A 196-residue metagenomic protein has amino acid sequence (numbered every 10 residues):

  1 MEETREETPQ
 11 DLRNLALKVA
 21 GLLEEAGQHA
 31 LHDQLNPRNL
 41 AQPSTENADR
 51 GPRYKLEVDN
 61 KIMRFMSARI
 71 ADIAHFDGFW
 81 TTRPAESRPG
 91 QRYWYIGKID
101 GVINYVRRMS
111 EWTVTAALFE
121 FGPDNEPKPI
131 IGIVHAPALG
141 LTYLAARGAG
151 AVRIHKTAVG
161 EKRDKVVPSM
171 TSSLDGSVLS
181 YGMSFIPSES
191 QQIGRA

Functional and structural regions predicted by a protein language model:
M1-D100: N-terminal subdomain of lithium-sensitive/metallo-dependent phosphomonoesterases centered on the IMPase/IPPase/PAP
P37-R50, G122-E126, T157-R163, S188-S190: Short helix-coil transition/hinge motifs at the ends and kinks of transmembrane helices, capturing the brief
A85-S87, V134, P168-T171: Short secondary-structure boundary/capping segments
P89-K156, G160: DPxDG-like acidic metal-binding loop motif
E161-G176: Flexible hinge/capping segments at coil-to-helix
G176-Q192: Active-site rim beta-loop-alpha module in soluble metabolic enzymes
A196: Conserved small/polar residues in nucleotide/adenosyl-binding loops
